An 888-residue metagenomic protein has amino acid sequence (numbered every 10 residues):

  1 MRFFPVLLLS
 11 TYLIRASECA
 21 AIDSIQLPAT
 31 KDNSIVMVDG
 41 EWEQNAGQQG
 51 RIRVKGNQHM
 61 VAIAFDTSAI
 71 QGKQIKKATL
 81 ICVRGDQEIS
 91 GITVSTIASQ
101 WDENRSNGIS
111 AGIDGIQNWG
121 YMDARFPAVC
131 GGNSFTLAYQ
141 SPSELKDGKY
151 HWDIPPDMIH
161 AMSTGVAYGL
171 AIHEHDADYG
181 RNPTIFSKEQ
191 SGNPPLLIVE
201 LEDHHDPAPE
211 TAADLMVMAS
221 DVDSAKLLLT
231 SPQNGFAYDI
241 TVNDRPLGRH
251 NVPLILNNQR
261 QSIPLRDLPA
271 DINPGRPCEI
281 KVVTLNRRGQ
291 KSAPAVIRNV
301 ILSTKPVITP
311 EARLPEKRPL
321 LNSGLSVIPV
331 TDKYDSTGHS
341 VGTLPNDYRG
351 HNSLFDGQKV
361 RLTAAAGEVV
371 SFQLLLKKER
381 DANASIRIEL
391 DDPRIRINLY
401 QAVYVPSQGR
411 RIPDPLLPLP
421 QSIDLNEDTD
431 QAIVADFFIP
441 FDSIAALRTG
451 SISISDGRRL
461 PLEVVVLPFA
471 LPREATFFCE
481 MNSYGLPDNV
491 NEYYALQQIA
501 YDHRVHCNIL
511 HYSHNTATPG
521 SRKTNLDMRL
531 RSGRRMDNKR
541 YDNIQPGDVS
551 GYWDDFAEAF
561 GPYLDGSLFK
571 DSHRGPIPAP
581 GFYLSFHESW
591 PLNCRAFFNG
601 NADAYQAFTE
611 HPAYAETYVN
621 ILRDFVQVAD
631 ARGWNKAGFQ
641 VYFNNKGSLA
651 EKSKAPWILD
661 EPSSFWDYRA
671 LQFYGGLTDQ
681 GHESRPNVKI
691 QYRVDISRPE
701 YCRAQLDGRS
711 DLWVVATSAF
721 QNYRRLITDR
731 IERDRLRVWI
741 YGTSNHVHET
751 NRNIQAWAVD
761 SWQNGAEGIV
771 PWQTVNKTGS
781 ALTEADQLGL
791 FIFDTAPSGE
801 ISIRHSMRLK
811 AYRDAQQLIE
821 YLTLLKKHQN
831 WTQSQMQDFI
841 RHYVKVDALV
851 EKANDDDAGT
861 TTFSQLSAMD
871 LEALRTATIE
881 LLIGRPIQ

Functional and structural regions predicted by a protein language model:
A20-A69, D102, E174-D178, K188-H205: Flexible, small-residue-rich N-terminal segments that precede or flank a structured functional core
F65, Q74-D86, L197, L215 (+1 more regions): A short beta-strand element within beta-rich, extracytoplasmic domains of secreted/secretory-pathway proteins
D86-H160, T164: Beta-strand-rich interaction/scaffold domains
Q117-A124, C130-N133, G148, A631-W634 (+6 more regions): Substrate-binding groove of N-acetylhexosamine-processing glycoside hydrolases
H205-N234, A295-S303: Pro/Thr/Ser/Gly-rich low-complexity, intrinsically disordered linker/stalk tracts
I272-R288: Beta-strand-rich modules
P310-D356, V369, Q373, E379-A435 (+1 more regions): Surface-exposed binding patches on compact interaction domains or structured appendages
K377, V405, L419, F437-F441 (+4 more regions): Aromatic-lined carbohydrate-binding surfaces of glycoside hydrolases
